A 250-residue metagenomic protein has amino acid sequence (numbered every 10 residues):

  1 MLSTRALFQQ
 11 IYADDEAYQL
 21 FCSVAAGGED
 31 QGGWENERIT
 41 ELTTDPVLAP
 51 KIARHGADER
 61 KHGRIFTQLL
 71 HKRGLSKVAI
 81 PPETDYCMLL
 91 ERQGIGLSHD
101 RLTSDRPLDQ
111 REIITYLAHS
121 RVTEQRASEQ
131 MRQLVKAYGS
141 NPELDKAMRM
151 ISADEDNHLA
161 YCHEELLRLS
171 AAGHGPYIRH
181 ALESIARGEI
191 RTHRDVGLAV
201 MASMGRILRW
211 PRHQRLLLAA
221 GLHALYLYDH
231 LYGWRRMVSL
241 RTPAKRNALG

Functional and structural regions predicted by a protein language model:
M1-G250: Non-heme di-metal
